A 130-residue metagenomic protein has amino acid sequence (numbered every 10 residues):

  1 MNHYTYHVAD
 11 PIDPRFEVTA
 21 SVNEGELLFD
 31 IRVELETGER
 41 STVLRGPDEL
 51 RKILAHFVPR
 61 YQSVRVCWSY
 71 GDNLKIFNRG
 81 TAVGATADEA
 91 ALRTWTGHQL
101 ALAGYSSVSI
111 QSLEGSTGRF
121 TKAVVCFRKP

Functional and structural regions predicted by a protein language model:
M1-S41, D48, K52-P130: Non-catalytic substrate-recognition and accessory regions of acyl/acetyltransferase enzymes
